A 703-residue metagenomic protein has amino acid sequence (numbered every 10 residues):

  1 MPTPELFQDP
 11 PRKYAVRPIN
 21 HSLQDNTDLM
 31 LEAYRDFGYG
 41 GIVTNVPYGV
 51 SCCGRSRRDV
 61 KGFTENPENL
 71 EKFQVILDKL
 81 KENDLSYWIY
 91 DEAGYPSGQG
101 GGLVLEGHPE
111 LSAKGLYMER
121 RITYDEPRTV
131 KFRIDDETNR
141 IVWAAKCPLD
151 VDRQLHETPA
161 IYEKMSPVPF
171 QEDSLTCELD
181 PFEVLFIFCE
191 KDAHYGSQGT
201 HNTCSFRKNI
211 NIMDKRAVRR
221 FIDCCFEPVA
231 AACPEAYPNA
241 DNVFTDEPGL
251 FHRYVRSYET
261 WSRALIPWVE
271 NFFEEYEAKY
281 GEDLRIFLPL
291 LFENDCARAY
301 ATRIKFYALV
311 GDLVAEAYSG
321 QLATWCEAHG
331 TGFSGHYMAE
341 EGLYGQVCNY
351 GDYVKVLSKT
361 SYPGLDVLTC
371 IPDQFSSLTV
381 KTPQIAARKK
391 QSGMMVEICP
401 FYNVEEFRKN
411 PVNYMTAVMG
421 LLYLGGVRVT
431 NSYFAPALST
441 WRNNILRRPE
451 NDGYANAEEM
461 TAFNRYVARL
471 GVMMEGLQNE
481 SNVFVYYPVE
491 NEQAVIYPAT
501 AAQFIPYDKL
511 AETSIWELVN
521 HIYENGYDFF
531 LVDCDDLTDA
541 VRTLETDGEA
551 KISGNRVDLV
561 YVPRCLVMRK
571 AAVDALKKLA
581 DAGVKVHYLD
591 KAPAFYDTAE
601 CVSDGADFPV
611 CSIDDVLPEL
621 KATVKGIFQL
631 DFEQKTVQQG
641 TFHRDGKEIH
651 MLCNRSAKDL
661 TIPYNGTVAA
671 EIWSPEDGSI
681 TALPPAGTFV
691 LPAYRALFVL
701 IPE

Functional and structural regions predicted by a protein language model:
P2, L6-I19, T27-L29, A33 (+10 more regions): Carbohydrate-binding surfaces of carbohydrate-active enzymes
R17-H21, D136-N139, K146-Y162, C225-P228 (+3 more regions): Hydrophobic alpha-helical membrane-insertion signals
L23, G49-S51, C534-D536: Short beta->alpha junction loops
G38-Y39, V43-V50: Short, intrinsically disordered, low-complexity segments enriched in Ser/Thr and Pro
P47-E178, F182-E190, H194-R219: Acidic/aromatic-lined carbohydrate-recognition and catalytic surfaces of CAZymes acting on diverse glycans
D180-A231, E480-P498, F504, P563 (+2 more regions): Catalytic grooves of carbohydrate-active enzymes
